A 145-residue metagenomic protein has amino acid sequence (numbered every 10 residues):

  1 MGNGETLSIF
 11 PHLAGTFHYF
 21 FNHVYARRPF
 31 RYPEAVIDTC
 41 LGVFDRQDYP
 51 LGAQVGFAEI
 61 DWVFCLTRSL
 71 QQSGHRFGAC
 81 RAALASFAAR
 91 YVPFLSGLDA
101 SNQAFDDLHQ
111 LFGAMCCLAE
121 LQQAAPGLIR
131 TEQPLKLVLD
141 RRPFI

Functional and structural regions predicted by a protein language model:
M1-L7, Q54-F57: Short intrinsically disordered, low-complexity coil segments enriched in acidic
N3-P11, A26, A35: Active-site loop segments of alpha/beta catalytic cores
E5-I9, C40-P50: Solenoid-like repeat scaffolds
P11-F17: Generic helix N-cap/helix-start motif at coil->alpha-helix transitions
T16, N22-F44, Q54-I145: Terminal, non-catalytic domain-edge segments
